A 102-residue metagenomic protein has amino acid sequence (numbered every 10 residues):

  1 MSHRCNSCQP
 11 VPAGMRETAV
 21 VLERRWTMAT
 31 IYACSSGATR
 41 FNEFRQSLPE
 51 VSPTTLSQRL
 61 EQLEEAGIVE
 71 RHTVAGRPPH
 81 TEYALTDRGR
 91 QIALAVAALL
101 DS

Functional and structural regions predicted by a protein language model:
M1-P10: Long, low-complexity, charged/polar intrinsically disordered regions in eukaryotic proteins
Q9-Q58, A66, G76, E82-A84: N-terminal helix-turn-helix DNA-binding core of bacterial DNA-binding proteins
Q62: Alpha-helical DNA-recognition elements
A75-V96: Basic, amphipathic "hinge/linker" alpha-helix immediately C-terminal to the N-terminal HTH DNA-binding motif
